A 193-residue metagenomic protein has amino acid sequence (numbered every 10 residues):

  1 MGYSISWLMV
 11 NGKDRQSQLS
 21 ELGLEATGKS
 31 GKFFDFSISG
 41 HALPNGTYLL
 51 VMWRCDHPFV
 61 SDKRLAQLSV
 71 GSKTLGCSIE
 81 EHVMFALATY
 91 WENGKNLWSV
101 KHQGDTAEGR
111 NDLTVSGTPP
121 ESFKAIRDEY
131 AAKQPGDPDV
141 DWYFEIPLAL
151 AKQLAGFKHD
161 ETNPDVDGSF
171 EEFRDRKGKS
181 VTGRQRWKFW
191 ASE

Functional and structural regions predicted by a protein language model:
M1-E25, K188-E193: Short, extreme N-terminal segment that most often corresponds to the first beta-strand
G2, K13-D14, W53, P119 (+1 more regions): Alpha-helix initiation/capping motif
S6, M52, Y90, L97 (+2 more regions): Residues in intrinsically disordered, low-complexity segments of regulatory proteins
M9, C55, N93, V100 (+2 more regions): Intrinsic disorder/low-complexity segments enriched in polar/charged and small flexible residues
L24-H102: Short, intrinsically disordered low-complexity segments
H102-E193: Long, compositionally biased intrinsically disordered terminal regions
